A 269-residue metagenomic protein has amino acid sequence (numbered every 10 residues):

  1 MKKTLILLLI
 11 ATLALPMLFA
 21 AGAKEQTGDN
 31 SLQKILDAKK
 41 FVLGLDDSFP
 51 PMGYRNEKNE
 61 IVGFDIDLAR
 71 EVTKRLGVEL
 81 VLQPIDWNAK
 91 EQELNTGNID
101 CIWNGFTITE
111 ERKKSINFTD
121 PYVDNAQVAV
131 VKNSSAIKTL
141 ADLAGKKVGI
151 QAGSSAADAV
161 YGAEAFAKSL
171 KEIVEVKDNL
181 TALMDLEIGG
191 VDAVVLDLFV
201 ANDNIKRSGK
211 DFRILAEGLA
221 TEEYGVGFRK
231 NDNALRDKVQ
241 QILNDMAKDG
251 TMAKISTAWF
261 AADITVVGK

Functional and structural regions predicted by a protein language model:
M1-D37, T265-K269: Short, low-complexity disordered leader/linker segments with a strong preference for bacterial N-terminal type II
T27-G105, D249: Extracytoplasmic small-molecule ligand-binding "clamshell" domains of the periplasmic binding protein/Venus flytrap
L32-K34, V131-V148: Flexible hinge/capping segments at coil-to-helix
K39-L45, A141-A156: Short loop->beta-strand "edge-of-pocket" segments that line small-molecule binding or catalytic clefts across diverse
D47, V123-V131, L180, L198-N202 (+2 more regions): Periplasmic-binding protein-like
R55, A69-V78, A156-V176, I205-G209: Ligand-binding cleft/hinge of the Venus flytrap
R70-R75, Q83-P84, N88-I102, S115-N117 (+4 more regions): Short helices/loops that flank or line small-molecule/ion binding pockets
A89, F106-K114, D158-E164, M184-T221: A ligand-binding cleft/hinge motif common to bilobed small-molecule-binding domains
